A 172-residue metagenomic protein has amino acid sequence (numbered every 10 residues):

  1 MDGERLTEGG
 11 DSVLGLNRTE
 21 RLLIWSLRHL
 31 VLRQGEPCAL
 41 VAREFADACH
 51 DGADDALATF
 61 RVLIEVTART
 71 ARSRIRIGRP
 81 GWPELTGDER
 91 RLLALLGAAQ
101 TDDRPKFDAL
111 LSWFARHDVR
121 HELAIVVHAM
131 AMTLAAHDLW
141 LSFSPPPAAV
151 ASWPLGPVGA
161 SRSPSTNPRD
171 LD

Functional and structural regions predicted by a protein language model:
M1-L93, G97, T101-D172: Polar/charged low-complexity regulatory segments
